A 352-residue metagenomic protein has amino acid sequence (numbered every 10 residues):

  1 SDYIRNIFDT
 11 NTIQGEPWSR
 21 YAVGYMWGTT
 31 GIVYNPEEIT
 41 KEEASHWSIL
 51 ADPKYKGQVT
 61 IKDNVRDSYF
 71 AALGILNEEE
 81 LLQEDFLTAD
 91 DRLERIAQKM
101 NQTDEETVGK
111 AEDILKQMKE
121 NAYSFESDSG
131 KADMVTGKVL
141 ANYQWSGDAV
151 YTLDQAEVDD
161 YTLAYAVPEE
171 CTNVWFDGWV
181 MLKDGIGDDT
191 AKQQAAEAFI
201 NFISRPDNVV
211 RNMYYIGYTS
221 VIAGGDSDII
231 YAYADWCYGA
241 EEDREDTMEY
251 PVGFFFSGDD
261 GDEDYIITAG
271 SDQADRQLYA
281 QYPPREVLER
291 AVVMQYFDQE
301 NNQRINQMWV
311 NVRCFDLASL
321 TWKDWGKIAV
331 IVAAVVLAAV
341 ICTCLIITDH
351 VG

Functional and structural regions predicted by a protein language model:
S1-W27, K41-H46: Hinge/lid segment of periplasmic solute-binding proteins
T12-M26, T30, A51, Y55-R92: Extracytoplasmic/periplasmic solute-binding protein
A22, D160-N173: Short beta-strand->loop
G28-G31, F70, L163, F176-W179: Small-molecule pocket liners
E38-S45, E78-L87, G185-A196: Short helix-loop capping/hinge motifs at secondary-structure junctions, enriched in acidic/polar residues
I61, S68-I75, E79-A166: Ligand-binding pocket segment of bilobal, Venus flytrap-like solute-binding proteins
M181-Y282: Mature extracytoplasmic/periplasmic domains
F256-G352: Conserved C-terminal helix/tail region of periplasmic/extracytoplasmic solute-binding proteins
